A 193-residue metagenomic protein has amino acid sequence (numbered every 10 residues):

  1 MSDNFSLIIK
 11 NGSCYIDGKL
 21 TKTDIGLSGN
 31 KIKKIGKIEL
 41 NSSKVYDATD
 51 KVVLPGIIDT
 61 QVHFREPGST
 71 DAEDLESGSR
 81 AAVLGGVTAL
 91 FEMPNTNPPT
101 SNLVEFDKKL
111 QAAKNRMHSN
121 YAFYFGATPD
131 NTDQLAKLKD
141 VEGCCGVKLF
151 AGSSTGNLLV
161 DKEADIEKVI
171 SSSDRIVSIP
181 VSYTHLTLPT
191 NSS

Functional and structural regions predicted by a protein language model:
S2-P55: Histidine-rich, glycine-flanked metal-binding segment
D3-F5, N41-S43, T49, V53 (+4 more regions): Short coil/turn connectors at secondary-structure junctions
G12, N30, D50, Q61 (+5 more regions): Divalent metal-coordination and catalytic microenvironments
K44, T49, S79, A136-L138 (+1 more regions): Short amphipathic alpha-helices and their capping/turn segments at secondary-structure boundaries
Y46, E92, F123, K148-L149 (+1 more regions): General beta-strand structural signal in soluble alpha/beta enzymes
K51-R116: Metal-associated gating/positioning segment near the N- to mid-region
N115, S119-S172: Active-site gating/metal-coordination segments in enzymes
T184-T190: Conserved small/polar residues in nucleotide/adenosyl-binding loops
